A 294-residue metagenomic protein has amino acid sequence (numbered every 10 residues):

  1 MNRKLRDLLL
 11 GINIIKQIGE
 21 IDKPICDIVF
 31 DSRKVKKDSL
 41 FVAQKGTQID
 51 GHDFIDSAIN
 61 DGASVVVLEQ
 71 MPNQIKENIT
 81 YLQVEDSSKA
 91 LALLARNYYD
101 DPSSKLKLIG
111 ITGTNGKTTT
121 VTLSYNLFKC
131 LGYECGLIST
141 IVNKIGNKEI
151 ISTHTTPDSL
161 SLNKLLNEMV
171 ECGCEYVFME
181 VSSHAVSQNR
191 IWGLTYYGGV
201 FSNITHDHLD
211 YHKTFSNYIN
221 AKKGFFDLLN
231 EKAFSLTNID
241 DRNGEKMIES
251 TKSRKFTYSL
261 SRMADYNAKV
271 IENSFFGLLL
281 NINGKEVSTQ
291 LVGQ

Functional and structural regions predicted by a protein language model:
M1-L93, N97, N267-V270, E286-Q290: N-terminal leader/targeting and accessory segments in enzymes
N2, V66-Q74, S139-V142, I239-N243 (+1 more regions): Short, polar loop motifs at secondary-structure junctions
L9-L10, K89-I239, N243-S253, N283: Phosphate-binding loop of NTP-binding sites
I18-E20, V84, I138, N238 (+2 more regions): Conserved beta-strand termini and adjacent loop/short-helix elements that scaffold enzyme active sites in alpha/beta
K34-D38, G193-L194, S274-F276: A short, glycine/Asx- and small/polar-enriched loop/turn that sits immediately N-terminal to a beta-strand
F41, V66, Y81, G199-V200 (+2 more regions): Short, well-ordered beta-strand core segments
T80, K107, F276-L278: Short beta-strand micro-motifs in enzyme catalytic cores
H212-I219, K223, E249-Q294: Adenine nucleotide phosphate-binding catalytic loops in nucleotide-utilizing enzymes
